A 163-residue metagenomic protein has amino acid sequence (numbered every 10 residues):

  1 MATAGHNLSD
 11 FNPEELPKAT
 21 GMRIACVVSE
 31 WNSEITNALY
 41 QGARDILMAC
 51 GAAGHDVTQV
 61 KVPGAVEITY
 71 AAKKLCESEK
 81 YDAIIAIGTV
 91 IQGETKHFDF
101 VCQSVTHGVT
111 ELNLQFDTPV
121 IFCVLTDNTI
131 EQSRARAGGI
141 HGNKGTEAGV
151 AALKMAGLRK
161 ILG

Functional and structural regions predicted by a protein language model:
M1-R23, G139-I140, K154-L158, L162-G163: N-terminal presequence-like segments and the immediate start of the first folded domain
A2-H6, S33, M48-A53, K73-K80 (+3 more regions): Generic secondary-structure signature for well-ordered alpha-helical cores
N12-P63: Glycine-rich phosphate/diphosphate-binding loop of Rossmann-like nucleotide-binding domains
A25, T58, E67, D82-I84 (+1 more regions): Structural motif
E30-W31, T89-V90, L125-T129: Short, ordered loop/turn segments at secondary-structure junctions
V60-S78, L125, T129-I130: Glycine-rich oxoanion-binding loops at beta->alpha junctions
E67-V109, G163: Glycine-rich phosphate-binding loop
F98-G163: C-terminal binding/interaction regions
